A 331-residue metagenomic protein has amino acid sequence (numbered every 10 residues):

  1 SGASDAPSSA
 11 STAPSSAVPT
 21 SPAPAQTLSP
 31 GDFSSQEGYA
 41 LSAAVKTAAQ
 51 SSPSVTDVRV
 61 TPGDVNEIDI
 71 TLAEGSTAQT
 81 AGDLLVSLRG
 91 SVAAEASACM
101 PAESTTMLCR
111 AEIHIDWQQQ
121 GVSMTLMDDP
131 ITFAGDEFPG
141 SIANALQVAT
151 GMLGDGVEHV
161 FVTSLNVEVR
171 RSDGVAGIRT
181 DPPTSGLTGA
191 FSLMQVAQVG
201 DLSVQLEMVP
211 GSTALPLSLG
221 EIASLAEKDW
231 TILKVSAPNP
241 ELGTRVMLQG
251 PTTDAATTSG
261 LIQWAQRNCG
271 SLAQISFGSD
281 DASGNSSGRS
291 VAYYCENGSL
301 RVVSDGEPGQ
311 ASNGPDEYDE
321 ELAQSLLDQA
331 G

Functional and structural regions predicted by a protein language model:
S1-A3: Bacterial signal peptide processing site
A6-L84, T132-F161, L217-L233, P315-G331: Extracytoplasmic low-complexity, Pro/Thr/Ser/Ala/Gly-rich segments that lie immediately after a secretion/anchoring
S34, G38, S42, T47 (+8 more regions): N-terminal capping/linker segments that flank leucine-rich repeat
Y39, F191, G260-G331: Extracellularly exposed regions in secreted/surface proteins, prominently low-complexity, repeat-rich
V65-L72, A78-V204: Long, acidic/polar, low-complexity amphipathic helices and coiled-coil-like
E67-T71, R245-L248, A292: A short beta-strand motif that forms the metal-chelation/ATP-contact edge of phosphoryl-transfer active sites
Q119-F133, A214-E221, N285-G306: Short, low-order "capping/linker" segments at domain edges
N144-Q263, R267-A273: Long, charge-rich C-terminal accessory regions
